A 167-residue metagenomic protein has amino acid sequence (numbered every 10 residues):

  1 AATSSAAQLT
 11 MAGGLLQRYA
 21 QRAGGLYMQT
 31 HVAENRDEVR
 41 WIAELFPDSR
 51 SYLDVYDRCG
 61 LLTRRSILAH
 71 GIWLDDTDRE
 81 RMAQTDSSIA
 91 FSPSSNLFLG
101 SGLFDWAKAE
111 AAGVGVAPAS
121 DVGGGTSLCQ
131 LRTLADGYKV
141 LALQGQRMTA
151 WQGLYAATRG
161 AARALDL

Functional and structural regions predicted by a protein language model:
A1-S88, G100-V116: Histidine/acidic residue-rich metal-binding segments in metalloenzymes
E34, P93-L97, D121-G124: Short, acidic/turn-prone active-site loops that include or flank metal/cofactor- and phosphate-binding residues
R58-R65, A107-L167: His/Asp/Glu-enriched, well-ordered alpha-helical/loop segment that forms or immediately abuts the divalent-metal
F98-L103, S127-C129: Short, charged, surface-exposed secondary-structure boundary motifs
